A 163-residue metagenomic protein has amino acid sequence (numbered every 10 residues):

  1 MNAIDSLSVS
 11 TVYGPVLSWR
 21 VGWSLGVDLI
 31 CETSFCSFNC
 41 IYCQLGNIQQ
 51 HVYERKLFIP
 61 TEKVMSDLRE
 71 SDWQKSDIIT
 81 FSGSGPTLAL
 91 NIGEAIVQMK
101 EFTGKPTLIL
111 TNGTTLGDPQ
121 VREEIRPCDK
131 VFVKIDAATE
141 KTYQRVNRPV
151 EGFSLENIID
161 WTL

Functional and structural regions predicted by a protein language model:
M1-T11: Short, Gly/Pro- and small/polar-rich lid/capping loops
L7, W19-I59: Canonical Radical SAM [4Fe-4S] cluster-binding loop centered on the CxxxCxxC motif and its immediate flanking residues
G14-V16: Short amphipathic beta-strand and strand-loop transition segments with alternating hydrophobic
G26-D28, Q44, I78-S82, L108-L110 (+1 more regions): Short, conserved beta-strand segments within well-ordered enzyme catalytic domains that often line or immediately flank
C40, S76, C128-D129: Short, well-ordered alpha-helix to beta-strand connector turns
G46-F81, E94: Conserved alpha-helical substructure of the radical SAM core
I48, S84, D136: Flexible loop residues that form catalytic and substrate-binding hotspots at small-molecule/glycan-binding clefts
L88-L163: Conserved AdoMet/S-adenosylmethionine-binding subsite of the radical SAM
